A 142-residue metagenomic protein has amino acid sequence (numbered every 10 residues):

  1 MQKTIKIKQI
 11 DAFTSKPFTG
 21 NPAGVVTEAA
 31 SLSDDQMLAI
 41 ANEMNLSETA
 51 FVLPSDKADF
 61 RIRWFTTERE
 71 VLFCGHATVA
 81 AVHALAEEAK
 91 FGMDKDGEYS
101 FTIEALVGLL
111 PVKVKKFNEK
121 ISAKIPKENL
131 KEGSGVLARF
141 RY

Functional and structural regions predicted by a protein language model:
M1-T19: N-terminal, positively charged, Ser/Thr/Ala/Gly-biased leader segments that form transit/presequence-like amphipathic
I5, N21, F60, L110: Change "...and in nucleic-acid phosphodiester-cleaving endonucleases..." to "...and in nucleic-acid processing enzymes
F13, A41-E43, I103: Short Gly/Pro-enriched turn/cap motifs at secondary-structure boundaries
F18-V26: Generic N-terminal amphipathic, Lys/Arg-enriched alpha-helix
V25-E28, V52-L53, K115: Short beta-strand-to-turn element immediately C-terminal to the catalytic PLP-Schiff-base lysine in fold type I
L32: Replace "Mg2+/Mn2+-dependent" with "divalent metal-dependent
Q36-V71: Anion-binding (especially nucleotide phosphate/pyrophosphate-binding) glycine-rich loop and adjoining beta-alpha core
D59, F65-Y142: Acidic, low-complexity central loop/insert segments
